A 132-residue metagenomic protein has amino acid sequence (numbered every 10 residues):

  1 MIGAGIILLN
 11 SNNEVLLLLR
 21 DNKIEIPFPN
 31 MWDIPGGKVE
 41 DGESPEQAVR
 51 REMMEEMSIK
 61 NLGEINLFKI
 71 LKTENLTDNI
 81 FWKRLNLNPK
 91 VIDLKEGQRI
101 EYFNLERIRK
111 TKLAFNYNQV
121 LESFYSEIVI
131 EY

Functional and structural regions predicted by a protein language model:
M1, P29-I34, L76-D78: Short connector loops at helix/strand junctions that flank enzyme active sites, especially segments positioning acidic
M1-L16: Conserved N-terminal beta-strand and adjoining loop/helix that marks the start of the Nudix/MutT-like hydrolase domain
N10-N12, K69-V91, E101-R107, S123-F124: Active-site-adjacent beta-strand/loop module that shapes the phosphate/pyrophosphate-binding cleft
E14-R51, E55: Conserved Nudix-box catalytic region and its N-terminal flanking loop in Nudix hydrolases and closely related
E25, D93-Y132: Nudix hydrolase/Nudix homology domain
K60-K69: A short coil-to-beta-strand element that immediately follows conserved catalytic motifs
